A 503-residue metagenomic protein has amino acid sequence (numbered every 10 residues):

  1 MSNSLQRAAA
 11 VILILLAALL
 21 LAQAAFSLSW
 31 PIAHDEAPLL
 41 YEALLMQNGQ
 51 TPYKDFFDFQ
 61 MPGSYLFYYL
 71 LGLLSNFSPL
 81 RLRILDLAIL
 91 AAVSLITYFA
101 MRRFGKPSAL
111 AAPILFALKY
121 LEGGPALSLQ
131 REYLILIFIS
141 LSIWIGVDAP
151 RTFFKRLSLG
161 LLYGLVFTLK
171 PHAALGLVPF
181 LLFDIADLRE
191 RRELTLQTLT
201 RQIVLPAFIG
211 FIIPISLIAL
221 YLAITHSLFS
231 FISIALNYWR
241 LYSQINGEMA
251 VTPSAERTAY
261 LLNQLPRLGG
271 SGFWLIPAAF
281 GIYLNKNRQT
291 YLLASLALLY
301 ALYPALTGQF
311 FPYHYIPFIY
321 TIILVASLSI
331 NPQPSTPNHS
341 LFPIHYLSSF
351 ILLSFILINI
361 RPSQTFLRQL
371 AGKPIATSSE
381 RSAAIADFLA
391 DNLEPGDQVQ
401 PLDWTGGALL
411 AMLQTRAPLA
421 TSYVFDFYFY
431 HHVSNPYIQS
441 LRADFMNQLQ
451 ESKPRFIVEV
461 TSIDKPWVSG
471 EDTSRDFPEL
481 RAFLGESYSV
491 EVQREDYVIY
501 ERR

Functional and structural regions predicted by a protein language model:
M1-N3, G176-I212, A219, L284-N287 (+3 more regions): Perimembrane helix-loop-helix junctions
R7, T97-K119, L136-I137, P150-K155 (+1 more regions): Transmembrane-helix signature of polytopic, membrane-embedded enzymes that assemble or transfer cell-envelope glycans
I84-P107, L141: Transmembrane-helix motifs of polytopic, lipid-linked glycan transferases
L95, N263-A301: Hydrophobic, aromatic-rich transmembrane alpha-helices and their immediate juxtamembrane boundary segments
L134-Y163, I322-V325: Specific aromatic-rich, kink-prone transmembrane helix
K155-P171, L177-L182, I213, A297-L306: Membrane-interface alpha helices of multi-pass inner-membrane proteins
L159, S378-H432, F445-S469, Y500: Short periplasmic/luminal acceptor-recognition loop of GT-C membrane glycosyltransferases, typified by
L175, A301-Q333: Hydrophobic/aromatic-rich transmembrane helices and adjacent perimembrane loops
